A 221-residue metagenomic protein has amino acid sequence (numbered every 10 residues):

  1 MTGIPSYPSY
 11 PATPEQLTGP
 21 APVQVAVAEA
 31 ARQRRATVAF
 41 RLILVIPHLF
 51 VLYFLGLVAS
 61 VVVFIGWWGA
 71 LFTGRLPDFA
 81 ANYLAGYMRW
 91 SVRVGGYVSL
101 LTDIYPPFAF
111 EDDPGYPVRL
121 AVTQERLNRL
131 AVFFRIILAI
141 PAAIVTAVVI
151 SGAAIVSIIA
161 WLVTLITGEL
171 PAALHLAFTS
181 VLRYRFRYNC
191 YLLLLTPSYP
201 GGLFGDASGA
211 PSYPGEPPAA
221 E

Functional and structural regions predicted by a protein language model:
T2-E221: Membrane-proximal intrinsically disordered regions of secretory-pathway and membrane-system proteins
